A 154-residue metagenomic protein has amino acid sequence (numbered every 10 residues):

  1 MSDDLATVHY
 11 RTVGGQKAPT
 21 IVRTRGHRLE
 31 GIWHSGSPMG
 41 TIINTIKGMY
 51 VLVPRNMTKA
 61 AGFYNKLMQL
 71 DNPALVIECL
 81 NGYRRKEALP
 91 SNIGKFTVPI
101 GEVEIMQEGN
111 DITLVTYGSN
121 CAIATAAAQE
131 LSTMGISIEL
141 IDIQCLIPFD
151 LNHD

Functional and structural regions predicted by a protein language model:
M1-T113, N120-A122, I138: Conserved thiamine diphosphate
V115-Y117, I143: Thr-Gly-centered strand-to-loop micro-motif
S119-N120, L146: Glycine-/small-residue-rich active-site loops that bind phosphorylated ligands and cofactors
A122-I123, F149: Residues that form or flank phosphate/diphosphate-binding pockets in enzymes that use nucleotide phosphates
Q129-D154: Generic long, charged, amphipathic alpha-helical segments
